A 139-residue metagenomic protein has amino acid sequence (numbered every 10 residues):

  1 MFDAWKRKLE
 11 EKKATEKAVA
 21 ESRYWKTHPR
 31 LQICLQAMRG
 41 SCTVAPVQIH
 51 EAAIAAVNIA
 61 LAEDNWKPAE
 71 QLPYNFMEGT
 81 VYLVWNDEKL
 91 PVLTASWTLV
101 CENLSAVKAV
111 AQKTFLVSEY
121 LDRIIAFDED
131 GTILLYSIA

Functional and structural regions predicted by a protein language model:
M1-T132, S137-A139: Structured alpha/beta or helical-core interaction and ligand-binding surfaces enriched in interleaved
